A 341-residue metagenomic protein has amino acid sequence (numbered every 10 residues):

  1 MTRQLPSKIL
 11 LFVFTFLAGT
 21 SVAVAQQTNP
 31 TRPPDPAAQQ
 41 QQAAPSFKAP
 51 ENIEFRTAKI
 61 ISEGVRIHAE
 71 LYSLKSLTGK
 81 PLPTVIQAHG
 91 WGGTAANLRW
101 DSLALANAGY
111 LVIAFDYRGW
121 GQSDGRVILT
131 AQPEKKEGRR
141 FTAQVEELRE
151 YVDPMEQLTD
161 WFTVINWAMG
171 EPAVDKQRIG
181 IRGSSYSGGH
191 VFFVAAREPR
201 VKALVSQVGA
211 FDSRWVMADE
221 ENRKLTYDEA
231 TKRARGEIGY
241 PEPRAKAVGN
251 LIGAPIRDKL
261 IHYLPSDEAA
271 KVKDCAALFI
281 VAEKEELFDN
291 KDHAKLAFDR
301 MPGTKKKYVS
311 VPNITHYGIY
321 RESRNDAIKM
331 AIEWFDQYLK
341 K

Functional and structural regions predicted by a protein language model:
P33-K80: N-terminal cap/lid segment of alpha/beta-hydrolase-fold proteins
K80-G90: Short beta-strand element of the alpha/beta-hydrolase
W91-L103, Y117, D292-H293: The serine-hydrolase catalytic nucleophile loop
L105-R126, T130-F141: Conserved alpha/beta-hydrolase
P133-P172: Alpha/beta-hydrolase active-site loop
E156-R233, D258: Primarily recognizes the serine-hydrolase "nucleophile elbow" in alpha/beta-hydrolase and SGNH/GDSL folds
R244-I314, D326-M330: Serine-hydrolase catalytic core
I319-E333: Post-His helix in hydrolase/transferase enzymes
